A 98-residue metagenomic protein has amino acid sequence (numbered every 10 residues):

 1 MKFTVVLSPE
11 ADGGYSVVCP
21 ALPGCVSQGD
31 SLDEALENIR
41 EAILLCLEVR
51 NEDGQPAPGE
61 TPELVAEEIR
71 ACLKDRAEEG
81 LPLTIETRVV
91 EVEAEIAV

Functional and structural regions predicted by a protein language model:
M1-F3, E37-V98: Short, charged, surface-exposed hinge/linker loops at domain edges that act as mobile lids or interdomain connectors
K2, E10-D12, D30: Ordered, small/hydrophobic-rich secondary-structure cores
L7-L22: Short aromatic-glycine-(Arg/Gly/Cys) micro-motifs in beta-strand/loop hairpins
V18, L36-E37: Short, surface-exposed helix/turn micro-motifs that flank interaction/cofactor sites
P23-L32: A short, exposed loop/beta-hairpin motif centered on an aromatic-Gly-Thr core
